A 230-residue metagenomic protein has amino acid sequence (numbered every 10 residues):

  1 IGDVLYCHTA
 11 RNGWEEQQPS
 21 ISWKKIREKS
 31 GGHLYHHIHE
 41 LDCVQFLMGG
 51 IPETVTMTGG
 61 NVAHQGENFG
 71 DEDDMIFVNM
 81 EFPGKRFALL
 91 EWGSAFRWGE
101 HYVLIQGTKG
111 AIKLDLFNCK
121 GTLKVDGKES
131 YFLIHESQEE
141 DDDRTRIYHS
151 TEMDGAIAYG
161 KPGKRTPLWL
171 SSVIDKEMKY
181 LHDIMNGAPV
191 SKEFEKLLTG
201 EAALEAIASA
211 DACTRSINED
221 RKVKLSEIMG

Functional and structural regions predicted by a protein language model:
I1-G70, D220: Predominantly a Rossmann-like dinucleotide-binding segment in NAD(P)-dependent oxidoreductases
G2-Y6, T214-G230: C-terminal capping/lid region of NAD(P)-dependent oxidoreductase domains
I38, E91-G99: Glycine-rich phosphate/pyrophosphate-binding beta-alpha loops
I51, G84-R86, G110-A111, R221: Short acidic/polar mixed-charge low-complexity motifs
F69, K109-E201, M229-G230: C-terminal glycine/acidic-rich active-site capping loop/insertion
F69-E72, F96: Short loop/turn motifs at secondary-structure junctions and domain boundaries
D71-D73, V78-K85, I105-G107: Active-site beta-strand termini and strand-to-loop segments that position acidic
A203-R215: C-terminal hydrophobic helical "lid"/dimerization subdomain of Rossmann-like NAD(P)H-dependent oxidoreductases
